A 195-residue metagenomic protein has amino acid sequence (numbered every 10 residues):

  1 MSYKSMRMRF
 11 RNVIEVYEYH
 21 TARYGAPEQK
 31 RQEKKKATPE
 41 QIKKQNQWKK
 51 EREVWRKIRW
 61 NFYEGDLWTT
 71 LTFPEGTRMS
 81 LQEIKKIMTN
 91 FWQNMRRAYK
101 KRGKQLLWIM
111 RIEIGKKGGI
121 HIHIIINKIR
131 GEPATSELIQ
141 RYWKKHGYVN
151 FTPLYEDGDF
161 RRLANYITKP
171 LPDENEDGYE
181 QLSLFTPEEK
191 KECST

Functional and structural regions predicted by a protein language model:
M1-G118, K128-T195: Right-hand nucleic-acid polymerase module
I122-I126: Cys/His-coordinated zinc-finger cores
